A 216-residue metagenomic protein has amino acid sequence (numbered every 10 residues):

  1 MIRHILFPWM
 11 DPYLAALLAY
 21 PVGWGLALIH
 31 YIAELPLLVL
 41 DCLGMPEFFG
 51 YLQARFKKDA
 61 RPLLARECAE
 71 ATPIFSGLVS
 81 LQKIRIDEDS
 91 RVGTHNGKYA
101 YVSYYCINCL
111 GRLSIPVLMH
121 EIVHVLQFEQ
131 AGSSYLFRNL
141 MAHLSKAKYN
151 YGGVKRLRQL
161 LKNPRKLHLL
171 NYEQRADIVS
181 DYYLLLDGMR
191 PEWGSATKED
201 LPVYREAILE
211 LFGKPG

Functional and structural regions predicted by a protein language model:
M1-G44: N-terminal low-structure segments adjacent to metalloprotease catalytic domains across cellular compartments
M1-M10, F49-P62, Y105-S114: Short, charge-rich amphipathic segments
V22-H30, S76-L81, A131-Y135, L160: Short, mixed-charge, low-aromatic patches
L35-C42, P46, L52-R55, A60-V79 (+2 more regions): Metalloprotease/metallohydrolase-associated module, dominated by Zn2+-dependent proteases
P62, G77, G93-E121, G132-S133 (+1 more regions): Short pre-active-site segment immediately N-terminal to the catalytic Zn-binding motif
I84-D89, L110: Conserved beta-strand termini and adjacent loop/short-helix elements that scaffold enzyme active sites in alpha/beta
H120-V123, A176: Residue-level micro-sites within transmembrane alpha helices that shape and flank functional polar/acidic positions
I122-M141: Catalytic Zn2+-binding segment of zinc metalloproteases
